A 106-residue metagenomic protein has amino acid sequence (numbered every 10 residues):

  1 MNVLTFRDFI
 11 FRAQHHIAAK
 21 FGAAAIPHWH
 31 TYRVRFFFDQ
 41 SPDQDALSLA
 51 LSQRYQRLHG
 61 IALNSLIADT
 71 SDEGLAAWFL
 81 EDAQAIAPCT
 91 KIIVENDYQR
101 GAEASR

Functional and structural regions predicted by a protein language model:
M1-R106: Charge-rich, low-complexity N-terminal segments
